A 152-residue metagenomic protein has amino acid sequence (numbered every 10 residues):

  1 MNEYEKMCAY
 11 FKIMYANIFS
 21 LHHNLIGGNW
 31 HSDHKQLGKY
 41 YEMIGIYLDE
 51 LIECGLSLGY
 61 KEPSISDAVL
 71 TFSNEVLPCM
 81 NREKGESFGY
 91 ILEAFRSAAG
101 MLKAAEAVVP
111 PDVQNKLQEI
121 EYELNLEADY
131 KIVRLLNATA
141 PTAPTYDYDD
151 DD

Functional and structural regions predicted by a protein language model:
N2, K6, G28-K39, E83-E86 (+2 more regions): A structural signal for alpha-helical segments
Y4, Y15-H22, L48, I52-G55 (+2 more regions): A structural signal for well-ordered alpha-helices, especially hydrophobic packing surfaces of coiled-coils
M14, F72-E123: Acidic/histidine-rich alpha-helical segments that form the ligand environment of transition-metal centers
M14-K39, M101-Q114: Helix-loop segments that flank and shape redox-cofactor active sites
L25, L51, G55-L58, E62 (+3 more regions): Leucine-rich amphipathic alpha-helices with coiled-coil/heptad-repeat character
H31-D67: Conserved alpha-helical segments that form or flank metal/cofactor-binding pockets of metalloenzymes
T142-D152: Short acidic DE-rich linear segments
